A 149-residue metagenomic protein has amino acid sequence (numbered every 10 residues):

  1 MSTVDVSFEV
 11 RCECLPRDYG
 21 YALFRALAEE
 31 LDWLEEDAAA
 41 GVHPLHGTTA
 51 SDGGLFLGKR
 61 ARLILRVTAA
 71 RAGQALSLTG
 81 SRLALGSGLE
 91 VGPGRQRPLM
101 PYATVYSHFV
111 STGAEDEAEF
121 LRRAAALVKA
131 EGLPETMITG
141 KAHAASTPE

Functional and structural regions predicted by a protein language model:
M1-E149: RNA-interacting cores
